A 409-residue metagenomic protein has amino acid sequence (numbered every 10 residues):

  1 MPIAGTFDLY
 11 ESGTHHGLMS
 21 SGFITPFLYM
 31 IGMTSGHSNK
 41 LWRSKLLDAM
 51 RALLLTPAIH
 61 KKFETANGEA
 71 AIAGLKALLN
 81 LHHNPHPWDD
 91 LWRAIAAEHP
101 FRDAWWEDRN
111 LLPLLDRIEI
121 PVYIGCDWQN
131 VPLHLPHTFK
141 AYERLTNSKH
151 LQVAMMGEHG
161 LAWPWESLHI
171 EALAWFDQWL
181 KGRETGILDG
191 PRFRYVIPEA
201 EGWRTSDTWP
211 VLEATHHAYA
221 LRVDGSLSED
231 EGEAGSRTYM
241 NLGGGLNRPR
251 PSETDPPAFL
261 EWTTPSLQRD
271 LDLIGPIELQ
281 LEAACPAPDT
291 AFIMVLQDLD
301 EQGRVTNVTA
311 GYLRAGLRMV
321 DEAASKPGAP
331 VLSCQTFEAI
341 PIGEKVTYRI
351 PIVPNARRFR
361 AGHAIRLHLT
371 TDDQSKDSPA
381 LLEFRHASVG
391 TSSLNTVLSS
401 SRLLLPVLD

Functional and structural regions predicted by a protein language model:
M1-P2, Y123, H150-A154: Structural recognition of the beta-strand scaffold that forms the well-ordered cores of secreted hydrolase catalytic
M1-R117: Accessory cap/linker subdomain of secreted extracellular hydrolases
A4, M156, V223: Residues that line or immediately flank small-molecule/substrate-binding pockets and catalytic motifs
I118, I124-C126: Short beta-strand/loop motif that positions the catalytic acidic residue of the alpha/beta-hydrolase fold
W128-N130, M156-E158, D372: Acidic beta-to-alpha connecting loop that harbors the catalytic carboxylate
V131-H137: Conserved alpha/beta-hydrolase "acid-adjacent" motif
R144, L168-I170, L180-D409: Glycine/threonine-rich phosphate-binding loop and adjacent beta-strand/alpha-helix elements that clamp
L145-H159: Catalytic histidine neighborhood in serine/cysteine hydrolases with alpha/beta-hydrolase-type architecture
